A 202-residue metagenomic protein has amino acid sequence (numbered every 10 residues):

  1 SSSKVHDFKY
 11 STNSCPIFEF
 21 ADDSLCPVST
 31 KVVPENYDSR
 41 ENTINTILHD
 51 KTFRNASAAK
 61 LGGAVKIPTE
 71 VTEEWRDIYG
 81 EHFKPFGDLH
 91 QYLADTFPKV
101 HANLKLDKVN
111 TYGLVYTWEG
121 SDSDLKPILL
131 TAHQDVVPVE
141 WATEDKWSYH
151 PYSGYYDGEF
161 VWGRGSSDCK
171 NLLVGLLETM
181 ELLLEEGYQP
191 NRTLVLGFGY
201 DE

Functional and structural regions predicted by a protein language model:
S1-S2, V174: Generic low-polarity alpha-helical segments
S2-S166, L183-R192: Acidic/His- and Gly-rich active-site-bordering loop/insert found across diverse amide/peptide-bond hydrolases
Q134-V136, C169, Y200-E202: Generic detector of well-ordered alpha-helical packing
G165-M180: Active-site alpha-helical elements of protease catalytic centers
N191-E202: Histidine/acidic-residue-rich, glycine-tolerant segments that coordinate divalent metal ions
